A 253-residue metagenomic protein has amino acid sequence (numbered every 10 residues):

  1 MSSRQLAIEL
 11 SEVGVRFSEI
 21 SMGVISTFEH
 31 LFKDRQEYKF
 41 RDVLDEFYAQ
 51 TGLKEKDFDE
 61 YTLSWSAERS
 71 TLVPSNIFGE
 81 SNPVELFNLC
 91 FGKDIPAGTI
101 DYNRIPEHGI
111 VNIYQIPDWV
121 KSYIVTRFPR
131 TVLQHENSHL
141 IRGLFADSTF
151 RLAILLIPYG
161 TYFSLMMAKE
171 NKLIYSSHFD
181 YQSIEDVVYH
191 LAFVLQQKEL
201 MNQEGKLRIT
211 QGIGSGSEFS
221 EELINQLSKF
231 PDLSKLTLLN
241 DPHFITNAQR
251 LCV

Functional and structural regions predicted by a protein language model:
M1-V253: Hydrophobic/aromatic-enriched cytosolic interaction surfaces used to assemble or bind macromolecules
